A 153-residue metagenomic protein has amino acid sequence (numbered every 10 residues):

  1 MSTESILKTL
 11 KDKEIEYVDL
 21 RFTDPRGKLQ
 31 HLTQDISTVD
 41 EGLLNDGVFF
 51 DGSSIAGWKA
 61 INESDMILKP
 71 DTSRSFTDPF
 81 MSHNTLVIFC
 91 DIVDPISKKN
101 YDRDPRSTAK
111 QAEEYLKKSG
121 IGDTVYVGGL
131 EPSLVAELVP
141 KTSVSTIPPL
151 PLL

Functional and structural regions predicted by a protein language model:
M1-L153: Glycine-rich, acidic/polar active-site loops that bind/position phosphate-bearing ligands
